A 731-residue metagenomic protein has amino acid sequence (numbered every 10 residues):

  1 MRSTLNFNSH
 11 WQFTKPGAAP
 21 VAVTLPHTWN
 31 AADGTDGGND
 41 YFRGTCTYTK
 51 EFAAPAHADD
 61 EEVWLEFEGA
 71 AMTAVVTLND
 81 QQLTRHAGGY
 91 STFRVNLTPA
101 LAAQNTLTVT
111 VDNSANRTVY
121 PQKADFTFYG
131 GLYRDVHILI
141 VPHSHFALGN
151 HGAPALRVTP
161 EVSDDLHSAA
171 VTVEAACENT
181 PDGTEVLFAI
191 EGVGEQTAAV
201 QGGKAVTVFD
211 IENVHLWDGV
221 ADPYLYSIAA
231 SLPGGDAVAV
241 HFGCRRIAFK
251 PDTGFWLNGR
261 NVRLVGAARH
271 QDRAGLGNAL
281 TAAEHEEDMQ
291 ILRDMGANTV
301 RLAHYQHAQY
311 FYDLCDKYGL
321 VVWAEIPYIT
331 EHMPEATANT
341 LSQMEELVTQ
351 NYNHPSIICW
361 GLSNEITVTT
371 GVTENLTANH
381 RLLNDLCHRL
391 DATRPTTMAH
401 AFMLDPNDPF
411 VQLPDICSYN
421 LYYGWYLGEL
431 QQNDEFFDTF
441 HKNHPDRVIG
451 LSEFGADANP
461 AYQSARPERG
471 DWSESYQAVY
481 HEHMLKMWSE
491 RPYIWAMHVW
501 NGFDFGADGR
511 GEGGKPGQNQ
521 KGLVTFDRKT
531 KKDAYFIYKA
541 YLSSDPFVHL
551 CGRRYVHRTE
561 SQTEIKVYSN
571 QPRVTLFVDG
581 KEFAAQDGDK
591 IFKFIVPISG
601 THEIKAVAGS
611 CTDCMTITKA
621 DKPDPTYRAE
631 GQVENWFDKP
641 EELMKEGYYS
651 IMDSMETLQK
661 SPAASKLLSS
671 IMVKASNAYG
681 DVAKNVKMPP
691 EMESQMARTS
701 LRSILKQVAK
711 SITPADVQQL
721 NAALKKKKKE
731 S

Functional and structural regions predicted by a protein language model:
M1-H304, L314, Y318-V322, Q343 (+6 more regions): Secreted/periplasmic carbohydrate-active enzymes, especially glycoside hydrolases
M72-H143, R466-K539, S543-S544, I671-M672 (+3 more regions): Long, contiguous interaction/targeting segments characteristic of exported/extracellular or secretory-pathway proteins
G152-R157, Q432-D434, D438, A678-M692: Short linear, low-complexity motifs centered on an aromatic residue
E174, M289-L292, T299-T530, A534-Y538 (+2 more regions): Substrate-binding/catalytic cleft of secreted carbohydrate-active enzymes, primarily glycoside hydrolases
C387, D391, L421, A458 (+5 more regions): Sec/Tat-exported extracytoplasmic proteins
K532-Y535, A540-L542, V578-D579, K605-E641 (+1 more regions): In a subset of proteins, long, contiguous C-terminal domains/tails are tracked
K639-E730: Compact, charge-rich alpha-helical regulatory domains located at protein termini
